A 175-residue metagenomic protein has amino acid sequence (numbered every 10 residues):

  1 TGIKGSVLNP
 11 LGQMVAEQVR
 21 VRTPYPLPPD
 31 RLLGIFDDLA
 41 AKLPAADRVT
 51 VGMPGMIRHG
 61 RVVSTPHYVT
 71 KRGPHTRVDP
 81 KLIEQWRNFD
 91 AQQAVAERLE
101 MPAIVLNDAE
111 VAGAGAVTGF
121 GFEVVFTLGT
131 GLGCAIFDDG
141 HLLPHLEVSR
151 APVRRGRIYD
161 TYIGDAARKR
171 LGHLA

Functional and structural regions predicted by a protein language model:
T1, M53-P54, N107-A109, L128-T130: Fold-independent oxyanion-binding glycine-rich loops and adjacent beta-strand/coil segments at enzyme active sites
T1-G34, H75-R77, H141-K169: Short glycine-rich, Thr/Ser-proximal phosphate-binding strand/loop in the N-terminal lobe of ATP-dependent enzymes
I3-L8, G55, L132-D138: Short beta-strand scaffold segments in enzyme catalytic cores
V19, P24, P29-D37, A41 (+3 more regions): Glycine-rich phosphate-binding loop and adjoining helix at the ATP-binding site of ATP-dependent phosphoryl-transfer
R48-T50, E123-T127, G133: Short glycine-aspartate micro-motif
H59, A112-A116, G133-I136, P144-H145: Short, well-ordered, mixed-charge alpha-helical segments that flank or form enzyme active sites
W86-A109, H141-A175: Glycine-rich phosphate-binding loop plus the immediately following alpha-helix
V111-L128: Short, electropositive alpha-helical surface patch
